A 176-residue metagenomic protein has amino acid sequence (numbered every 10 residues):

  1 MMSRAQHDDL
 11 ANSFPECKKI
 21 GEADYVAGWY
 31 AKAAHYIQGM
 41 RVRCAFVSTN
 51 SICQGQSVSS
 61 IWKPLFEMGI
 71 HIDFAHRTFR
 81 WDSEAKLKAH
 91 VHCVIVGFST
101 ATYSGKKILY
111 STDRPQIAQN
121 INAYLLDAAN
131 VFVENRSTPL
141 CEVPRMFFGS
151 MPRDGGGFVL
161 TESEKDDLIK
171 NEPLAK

Functional and structural regions predicted by a protein language model:
M1-A175: Signature of N6-adenine DNA methyltransferases within the class I
